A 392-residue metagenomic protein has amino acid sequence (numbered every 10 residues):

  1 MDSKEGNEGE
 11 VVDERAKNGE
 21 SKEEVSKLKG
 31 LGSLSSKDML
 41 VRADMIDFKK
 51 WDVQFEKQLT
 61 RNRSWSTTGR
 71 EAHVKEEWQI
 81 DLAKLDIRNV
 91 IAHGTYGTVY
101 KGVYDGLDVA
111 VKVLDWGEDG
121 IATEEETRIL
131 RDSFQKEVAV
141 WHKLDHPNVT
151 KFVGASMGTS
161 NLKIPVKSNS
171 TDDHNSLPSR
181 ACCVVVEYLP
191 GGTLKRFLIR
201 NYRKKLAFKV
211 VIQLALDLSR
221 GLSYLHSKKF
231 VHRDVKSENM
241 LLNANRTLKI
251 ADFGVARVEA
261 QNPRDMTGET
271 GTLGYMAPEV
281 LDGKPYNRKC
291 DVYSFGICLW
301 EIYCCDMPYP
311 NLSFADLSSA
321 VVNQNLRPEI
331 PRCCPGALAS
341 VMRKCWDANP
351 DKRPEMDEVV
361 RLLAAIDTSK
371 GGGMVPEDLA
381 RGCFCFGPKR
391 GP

Functional and structural regions predicted by a protein language model:
R88-V99: Protein kinase glycine-rich loop
L114-L144, S160: Conserved N-lobe beta3->alphaC-helix segment of eukaryotic protein kinase catalytic domains
G154-A155: A short, aromatic-enriched beta-strand patch in the conserved N-lobe beta-sheet of the protein kinase catalytic domain
S160-E187, K195-R196: A conserved loop-to-beta-strand element in the N-lobe of protein kinase catalytic cores that borders the ATP-binding
D291: Conserved catalytic-loop aspartate of Hanks-type protein kinases
